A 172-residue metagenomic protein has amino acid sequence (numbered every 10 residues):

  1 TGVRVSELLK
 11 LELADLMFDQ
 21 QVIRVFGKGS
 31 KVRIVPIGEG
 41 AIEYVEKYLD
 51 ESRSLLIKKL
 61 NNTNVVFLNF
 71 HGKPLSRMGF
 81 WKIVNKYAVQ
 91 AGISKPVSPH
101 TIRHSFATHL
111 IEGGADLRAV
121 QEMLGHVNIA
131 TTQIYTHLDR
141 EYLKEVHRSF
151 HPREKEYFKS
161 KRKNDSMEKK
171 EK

Functional and structural regions predicted by a protein language model:
T1-Q20: Short, charged phosphate-coordinating catalytic segments
E12, Q20, G27, L49 (+2 more regions): Short, flexible helix/strand-to-coil boundary loops that buttress conserved ligand/catalytic motifs in alpha/beta
G27-K47, N62-I83: C-terminal catalytic core of Y-nucleophile DNA break-rejoin enzymes
G29, T131-P152: Catalytic-site neighborhood detector that most strongly recognizes the C-terminal catalytic loop/helix of tyrosine
K73, P96-H100, Y135: Catalytic tyrosine of NAD(P)H-dependent dehydrogenase/reductases that use a Tyr as the general acid/base
K86, R103-V127, I134: C-terminal catalytic core of tyrosine-transesterase DNA break-rejoin enzymes
G92-I93: Short coil/turn linkers that connect adjacent helices within long alpha-helical scaffolds, especially alpha-solenoid
H151-K172: C-terminal secondary-structure termini that scaffold catalytic or DNA-interacting sites
